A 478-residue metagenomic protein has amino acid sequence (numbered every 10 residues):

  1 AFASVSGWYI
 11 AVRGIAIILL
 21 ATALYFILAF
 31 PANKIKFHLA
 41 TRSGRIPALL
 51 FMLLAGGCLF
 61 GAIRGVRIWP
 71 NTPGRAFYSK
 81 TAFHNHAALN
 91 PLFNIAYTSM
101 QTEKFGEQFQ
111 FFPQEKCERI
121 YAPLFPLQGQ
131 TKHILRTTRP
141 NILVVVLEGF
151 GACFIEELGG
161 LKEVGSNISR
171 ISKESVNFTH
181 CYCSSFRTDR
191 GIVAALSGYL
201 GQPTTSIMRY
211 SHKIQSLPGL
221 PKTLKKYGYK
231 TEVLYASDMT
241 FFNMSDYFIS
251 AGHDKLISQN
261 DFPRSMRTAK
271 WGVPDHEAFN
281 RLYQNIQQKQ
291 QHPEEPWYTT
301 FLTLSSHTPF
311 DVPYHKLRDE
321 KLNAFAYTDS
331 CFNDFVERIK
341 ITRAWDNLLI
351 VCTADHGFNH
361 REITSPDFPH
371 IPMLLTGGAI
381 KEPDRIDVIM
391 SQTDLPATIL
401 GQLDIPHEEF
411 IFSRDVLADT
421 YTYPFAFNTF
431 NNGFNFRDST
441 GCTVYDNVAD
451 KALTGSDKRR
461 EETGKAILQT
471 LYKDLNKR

Functional and structural regions predicted by a protein language model:
A1-K104: Transmembrane and membrane-interface helices of multi-pass, inner-membrane envelope-modifying transferases
F77-T81, A88-F93, Y97-T131, T138 (+2 more regions): The feature marks either
E118-R478: Solvent-exposed soluble domains appended to multi-pass membrane proteins
